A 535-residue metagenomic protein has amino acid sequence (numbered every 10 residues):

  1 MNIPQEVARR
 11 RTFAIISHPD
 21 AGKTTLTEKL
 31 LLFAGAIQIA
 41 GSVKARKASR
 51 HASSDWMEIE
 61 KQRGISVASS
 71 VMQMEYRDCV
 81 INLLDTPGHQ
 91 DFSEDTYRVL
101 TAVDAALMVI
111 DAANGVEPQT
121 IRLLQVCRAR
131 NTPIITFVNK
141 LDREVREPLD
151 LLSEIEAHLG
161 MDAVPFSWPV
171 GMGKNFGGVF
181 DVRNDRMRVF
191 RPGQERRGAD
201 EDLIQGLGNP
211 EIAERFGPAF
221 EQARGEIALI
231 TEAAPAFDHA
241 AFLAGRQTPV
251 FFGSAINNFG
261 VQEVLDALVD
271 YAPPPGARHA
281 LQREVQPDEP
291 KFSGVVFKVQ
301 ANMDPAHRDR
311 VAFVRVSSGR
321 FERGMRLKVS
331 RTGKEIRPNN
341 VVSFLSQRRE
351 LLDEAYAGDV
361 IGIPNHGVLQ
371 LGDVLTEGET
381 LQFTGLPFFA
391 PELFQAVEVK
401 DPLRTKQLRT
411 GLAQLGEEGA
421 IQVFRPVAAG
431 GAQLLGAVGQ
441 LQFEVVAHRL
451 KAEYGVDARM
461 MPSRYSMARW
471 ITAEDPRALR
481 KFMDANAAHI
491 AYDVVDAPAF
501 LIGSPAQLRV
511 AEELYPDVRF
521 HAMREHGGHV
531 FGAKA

Functional and structural regions predicted by a protein language model:
M1-A535: Structural and coupling elements of P-loop NTPases
